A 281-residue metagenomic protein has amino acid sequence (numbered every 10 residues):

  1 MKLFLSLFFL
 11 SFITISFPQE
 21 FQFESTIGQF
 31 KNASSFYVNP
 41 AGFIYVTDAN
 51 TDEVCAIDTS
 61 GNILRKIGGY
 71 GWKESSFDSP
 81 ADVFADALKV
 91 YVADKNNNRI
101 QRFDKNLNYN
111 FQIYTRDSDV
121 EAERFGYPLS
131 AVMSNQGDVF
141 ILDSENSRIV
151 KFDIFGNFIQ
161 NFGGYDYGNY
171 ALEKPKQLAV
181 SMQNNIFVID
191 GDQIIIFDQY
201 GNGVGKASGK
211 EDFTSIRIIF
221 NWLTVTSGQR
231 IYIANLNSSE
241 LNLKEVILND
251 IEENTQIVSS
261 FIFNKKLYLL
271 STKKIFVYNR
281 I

Functional and structural regions predicted by a protein language model:
L3-I15: Sec-dependent N-terminal signal peptides
Q19-I281: Eukaryotic scaffold repeat domains enriched in small/polar residues
